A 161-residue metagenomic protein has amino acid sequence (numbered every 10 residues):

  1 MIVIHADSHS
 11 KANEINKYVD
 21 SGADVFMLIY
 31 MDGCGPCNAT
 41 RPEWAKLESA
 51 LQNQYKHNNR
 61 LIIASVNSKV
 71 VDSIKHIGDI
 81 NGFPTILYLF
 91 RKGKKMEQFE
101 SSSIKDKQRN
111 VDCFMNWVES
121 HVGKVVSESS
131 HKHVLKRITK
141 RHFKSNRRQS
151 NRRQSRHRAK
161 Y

Functional and structural regions predicted by a protein language model:
M1-V25, N59-L61, H76, L89-K92 (+3 more regions): N-terminal leader/targeting and pre-domain segments
V3-S10, I29-Y30, R41, E48 (+1 more regions): Thiol-based oxidoreductase modules, predominantly thioredoxin-like and allied folds used for disulfide exchange
F26-I29, E43-L47, F83-L89, F114: Short, structured motif recognition centered on aromatic/hydrophobic residues
C34-C37: Short cysteine clusters
T40-P42, H76-D79, F99-I104: Short coil/turn segments at secondary-structure boundaries
N67, I80-G82, V125: Acidic, low-complexity intrinsically disordered regions
M96: Glycine/Thr-rich phosphate-binding loops of Rossmann-like dinucleotide-binding domains
